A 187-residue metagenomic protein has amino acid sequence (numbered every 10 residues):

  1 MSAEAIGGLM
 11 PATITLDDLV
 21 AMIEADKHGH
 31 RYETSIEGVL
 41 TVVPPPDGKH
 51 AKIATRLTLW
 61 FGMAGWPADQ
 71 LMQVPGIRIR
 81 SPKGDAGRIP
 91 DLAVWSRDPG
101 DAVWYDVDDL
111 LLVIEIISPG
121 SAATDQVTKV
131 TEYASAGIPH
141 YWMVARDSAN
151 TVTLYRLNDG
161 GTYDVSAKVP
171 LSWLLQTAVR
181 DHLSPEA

Functional and structural regions predicted by a protein language model:
M1-A187: Gly/Pro/Ser/Thr-rich low-complexity, intrinsically disordered segments predominantly at protein N-termini
